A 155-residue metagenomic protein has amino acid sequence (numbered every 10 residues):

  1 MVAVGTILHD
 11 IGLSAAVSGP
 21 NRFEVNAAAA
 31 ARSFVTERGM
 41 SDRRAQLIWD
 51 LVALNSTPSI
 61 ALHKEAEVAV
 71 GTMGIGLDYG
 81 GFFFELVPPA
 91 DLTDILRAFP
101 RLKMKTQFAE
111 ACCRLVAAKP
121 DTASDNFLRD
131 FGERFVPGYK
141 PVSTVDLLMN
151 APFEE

Functional and structural regions predicted by a protein language model:
M1-S18, F23, A27, A31 (+1 more regions): His-Asp-centered metal-binding catalytic motifs of divalent-metal-dependent phosphohydrolases/nucleases
S18, G39-M40: Short acidic, glycine/proline-enriched loop segments that cap or flank alpha-helices
R32-T36: Short glycine/serine- and small hydrophobic-enriched flexible loop segments
M40, T57-E155: Divalent metal-dependent phosphate-bond-processing catalytic cores, especially two-metal-ion Mg2+/Mn2+ enzymes that act
